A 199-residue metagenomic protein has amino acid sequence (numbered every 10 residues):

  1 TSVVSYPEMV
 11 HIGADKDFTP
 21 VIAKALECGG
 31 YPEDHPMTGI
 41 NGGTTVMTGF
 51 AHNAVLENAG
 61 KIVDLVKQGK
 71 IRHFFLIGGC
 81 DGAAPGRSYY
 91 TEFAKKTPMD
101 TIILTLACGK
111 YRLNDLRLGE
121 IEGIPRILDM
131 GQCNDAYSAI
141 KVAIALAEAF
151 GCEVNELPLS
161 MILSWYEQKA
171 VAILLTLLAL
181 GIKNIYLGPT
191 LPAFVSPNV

Functional and structural regions predicted by a protein language model:
T1-V199: Anaerobic metallocofactor- and corrinoid-dependent redox/one-carbon enzyme cores, especially those from methanogenesis
